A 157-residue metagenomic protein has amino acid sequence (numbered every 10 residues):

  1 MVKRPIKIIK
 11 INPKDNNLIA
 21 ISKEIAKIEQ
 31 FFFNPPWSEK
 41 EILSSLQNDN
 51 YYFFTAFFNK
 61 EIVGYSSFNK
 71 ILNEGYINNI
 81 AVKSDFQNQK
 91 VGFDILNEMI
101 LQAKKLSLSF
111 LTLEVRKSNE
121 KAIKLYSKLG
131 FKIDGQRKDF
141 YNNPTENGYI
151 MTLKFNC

Functional and structural regions predicted by a protein language model:
V2-D85, L96-E98, Q102, L106 (+1 more regions): Acetyl-CoA-dependent GNAT
P5, R116-E120, D139-C157: C-terminal "cap" of GNAT-fold acetyltransferases
P35, K138-D139: Flexible, active-site-adjacent loop/turn segments at secondary-structure boundaries
E41, R137-K138: Short, P/G- and charge-enriched loop/turn segments at secondary-structure junctions
Y65, D134-Q136: Residue-level detector of high-confidence beta-strand sites
L72-E74, F110, G148: A generic structural signal for beta-strand entry/edge sites
N79, K83-N97, K104-L106, F110 (+3 more regions): Conserved glycine-rich acetyl-CoA-binding loop
